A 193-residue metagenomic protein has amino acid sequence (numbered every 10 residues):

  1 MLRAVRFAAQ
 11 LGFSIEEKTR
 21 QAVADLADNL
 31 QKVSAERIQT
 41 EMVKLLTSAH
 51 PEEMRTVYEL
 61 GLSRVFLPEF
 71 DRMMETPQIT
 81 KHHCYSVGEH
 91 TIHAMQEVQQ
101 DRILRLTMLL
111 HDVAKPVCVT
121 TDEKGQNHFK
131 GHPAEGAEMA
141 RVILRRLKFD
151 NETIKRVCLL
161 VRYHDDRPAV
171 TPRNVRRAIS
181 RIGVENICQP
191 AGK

Functional and structural regions predicted by a protein language model:
M1-L109, V113-G131, E135-E152, R167: Glycine- and charge-enriched loop/helix tracts that form the active or gating conduit in phosphate/cation-handling
E135-K193: C-terminal structural cap/anchor segments
